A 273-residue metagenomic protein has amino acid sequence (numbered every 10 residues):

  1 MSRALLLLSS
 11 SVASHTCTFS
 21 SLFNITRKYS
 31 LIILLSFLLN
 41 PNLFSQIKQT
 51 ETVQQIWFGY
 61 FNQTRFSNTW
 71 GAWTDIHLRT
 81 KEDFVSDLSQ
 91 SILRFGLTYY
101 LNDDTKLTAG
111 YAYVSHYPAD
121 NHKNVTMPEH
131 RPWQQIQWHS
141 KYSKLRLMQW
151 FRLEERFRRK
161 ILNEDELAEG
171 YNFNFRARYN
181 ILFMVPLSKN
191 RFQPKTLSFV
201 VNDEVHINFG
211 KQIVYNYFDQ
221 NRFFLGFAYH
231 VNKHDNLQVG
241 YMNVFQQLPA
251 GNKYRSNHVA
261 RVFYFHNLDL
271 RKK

Functional and structural regions predicted by a protein language model:
M1-T50: Bacterial Sec-dependent N-terminal signal peptides
I47-G110, V114-Y117: Start-of-domain marker
T52-I56, S89-S91, P128-P132, Y171-Y179 (+2 more regions): Residues that define the transmembrane beta-barrel architecture of outer-membrane proteins
Y60-T64, F95-Y99, Q134-W138, L153 (+3 more regions): Residues on the lipid-exposed face of transmembrane beta-strands in outer-membrane beta-barrel proteins
N68-T69, D104, K141-M148, L187-L197 (+2 more regions): Short loop/turn motifs that connect adjacent beta-strands in outer-membrane beta-barrel proteins
A72-T74, L107-A109, L145-F151, A177 (+3 more regions): Transmembrane beta-strands of outer-membrane beta-barrel proteins
I76-E82, Y111-Y117, S140-Y142, L153-F157 (+4 more regions): Transmembrane beta-strands of outer-membrane beta-barrel pores
F151-N236, V244-F245: Outer-membrane beta-barrel transmembrane domain signature
